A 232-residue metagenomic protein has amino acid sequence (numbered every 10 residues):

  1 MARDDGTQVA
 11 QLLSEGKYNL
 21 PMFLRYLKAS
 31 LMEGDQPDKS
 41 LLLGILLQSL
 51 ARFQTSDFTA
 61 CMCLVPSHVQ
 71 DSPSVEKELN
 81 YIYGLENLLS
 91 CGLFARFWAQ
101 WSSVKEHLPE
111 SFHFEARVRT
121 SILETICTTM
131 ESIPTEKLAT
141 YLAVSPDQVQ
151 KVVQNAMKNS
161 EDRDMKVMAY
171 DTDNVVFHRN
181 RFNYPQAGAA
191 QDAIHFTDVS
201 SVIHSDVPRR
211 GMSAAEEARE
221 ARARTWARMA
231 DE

Functional and structural regions predicted by a protein language model:
M1-Y18, A29-E232: Charged, E/D/K/R/S-rich low-complexity terminal regions of large eukaryotic assembly subunits
